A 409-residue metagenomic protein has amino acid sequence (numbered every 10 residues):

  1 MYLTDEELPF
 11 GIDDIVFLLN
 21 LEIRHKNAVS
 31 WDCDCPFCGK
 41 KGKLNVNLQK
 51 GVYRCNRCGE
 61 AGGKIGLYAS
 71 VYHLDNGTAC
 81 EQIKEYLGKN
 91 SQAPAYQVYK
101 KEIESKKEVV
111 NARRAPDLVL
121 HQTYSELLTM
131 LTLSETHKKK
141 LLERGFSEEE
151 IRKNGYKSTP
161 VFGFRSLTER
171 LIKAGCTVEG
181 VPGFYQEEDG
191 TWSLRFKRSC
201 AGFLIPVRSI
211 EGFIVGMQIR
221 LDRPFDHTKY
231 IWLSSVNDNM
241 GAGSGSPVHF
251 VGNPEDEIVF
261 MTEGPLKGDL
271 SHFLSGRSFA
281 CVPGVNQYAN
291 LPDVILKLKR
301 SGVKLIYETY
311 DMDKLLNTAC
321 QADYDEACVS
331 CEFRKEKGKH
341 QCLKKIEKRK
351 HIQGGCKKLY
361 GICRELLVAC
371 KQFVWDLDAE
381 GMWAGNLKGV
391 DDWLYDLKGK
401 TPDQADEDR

Functional and structural regions predicted by a protein language model:
M1-E104, P160-G163, T168: N-terminal structured subdomain of primase-like DNA metabolism proteins
M1-F10, R54-G59, D256-V259, K267-R409: TOPRIM fold recognition
V16, A69, K84, L142-E143 (+2 more regions): Residue-level preference for well-ordered alpha-helical positions
R24-H25, R144-S158, G276-Q287, F373: Short, well-structured beta-strand/strand-turn elements
C35, C55, Y68, L141 (+5 more regions): Terminal peptide-recognition signature
T78-T136, K140: Conserved active-site segments centered on acidic
L131-C176: Tandem CBS (Cystathionine beta-synthase) repeat/Bateman regulatory domains
F164-G302, T318-C320: Phosphate-handling DNA/RNA-contact segment within nucleic-acid enzymes
